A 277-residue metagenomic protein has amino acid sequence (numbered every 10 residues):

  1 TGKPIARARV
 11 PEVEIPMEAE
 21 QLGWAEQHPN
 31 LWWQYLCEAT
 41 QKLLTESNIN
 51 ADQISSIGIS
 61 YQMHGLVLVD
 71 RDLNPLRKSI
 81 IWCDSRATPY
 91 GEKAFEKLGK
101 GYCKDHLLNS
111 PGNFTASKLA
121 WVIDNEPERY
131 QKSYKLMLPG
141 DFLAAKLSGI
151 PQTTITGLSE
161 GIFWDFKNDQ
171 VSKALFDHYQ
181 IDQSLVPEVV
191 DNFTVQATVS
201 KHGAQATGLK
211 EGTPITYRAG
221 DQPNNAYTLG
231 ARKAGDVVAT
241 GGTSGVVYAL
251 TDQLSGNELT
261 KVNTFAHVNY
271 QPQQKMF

Functional and structural regions predicted by a protein language model:
T1-R77, K93, K132, P187-E188 (+2 more regions): N-terminal glycine/serine-rich phosphate-binding loop of ATP-dependent small-molecule kinases, especially carbohydrate
A6-E14, P89, N192-A206, G256-H267: Acidic-glycine-rich active-site phosphate/pyrophosphate-binding loop
Q21-E26, K100-N109, P272: Short glycine/proline- and acidic residue-enriched helix-loop micro-motifs that form flexible lids or anion-recognition
W33-Q41, A116-L119, G220-P223: Short, hydrophobic/amphipathic alpha-helical packing segments that form internal helix faces or helix-helix interfaces
A39-E46, W121, N125, L229: A generic secondary-structure signal
L66-R71, P75-K93, S133, M137-S172 (+1 more regions): Glycine-rich phosphate-binding loop of actin/hexokinase-like ATP-binding domains
Y102-G220: Gly/Ser/Thr-rich active-site cleft segment
